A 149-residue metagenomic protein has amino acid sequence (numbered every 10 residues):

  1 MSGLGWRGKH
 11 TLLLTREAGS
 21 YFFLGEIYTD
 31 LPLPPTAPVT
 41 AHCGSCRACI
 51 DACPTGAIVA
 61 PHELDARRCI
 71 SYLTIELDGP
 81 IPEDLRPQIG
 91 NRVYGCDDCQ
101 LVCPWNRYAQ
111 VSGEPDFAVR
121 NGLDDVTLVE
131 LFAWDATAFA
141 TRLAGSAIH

Functional and structural regions predicted by a protein language model:
M1-H149: Non-ligating segments of multi-cofactor redox enzymes
